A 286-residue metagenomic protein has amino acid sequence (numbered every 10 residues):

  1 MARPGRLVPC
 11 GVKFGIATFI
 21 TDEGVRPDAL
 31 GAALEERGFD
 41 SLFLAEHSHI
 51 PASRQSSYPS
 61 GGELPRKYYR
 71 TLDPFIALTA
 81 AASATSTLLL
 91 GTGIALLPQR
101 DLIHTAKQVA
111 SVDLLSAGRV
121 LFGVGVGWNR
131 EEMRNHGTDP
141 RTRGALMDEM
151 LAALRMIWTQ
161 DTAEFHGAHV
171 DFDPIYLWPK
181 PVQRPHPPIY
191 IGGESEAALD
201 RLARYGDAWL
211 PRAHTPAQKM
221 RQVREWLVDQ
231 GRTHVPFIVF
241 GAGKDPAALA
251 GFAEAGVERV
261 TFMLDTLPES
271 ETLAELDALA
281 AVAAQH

Functional and structural regions predicted by a protein language model:
M1-H286: Active-site-adjacent structural elements that line small-molecule/cofactor binding pockets in enzymes
